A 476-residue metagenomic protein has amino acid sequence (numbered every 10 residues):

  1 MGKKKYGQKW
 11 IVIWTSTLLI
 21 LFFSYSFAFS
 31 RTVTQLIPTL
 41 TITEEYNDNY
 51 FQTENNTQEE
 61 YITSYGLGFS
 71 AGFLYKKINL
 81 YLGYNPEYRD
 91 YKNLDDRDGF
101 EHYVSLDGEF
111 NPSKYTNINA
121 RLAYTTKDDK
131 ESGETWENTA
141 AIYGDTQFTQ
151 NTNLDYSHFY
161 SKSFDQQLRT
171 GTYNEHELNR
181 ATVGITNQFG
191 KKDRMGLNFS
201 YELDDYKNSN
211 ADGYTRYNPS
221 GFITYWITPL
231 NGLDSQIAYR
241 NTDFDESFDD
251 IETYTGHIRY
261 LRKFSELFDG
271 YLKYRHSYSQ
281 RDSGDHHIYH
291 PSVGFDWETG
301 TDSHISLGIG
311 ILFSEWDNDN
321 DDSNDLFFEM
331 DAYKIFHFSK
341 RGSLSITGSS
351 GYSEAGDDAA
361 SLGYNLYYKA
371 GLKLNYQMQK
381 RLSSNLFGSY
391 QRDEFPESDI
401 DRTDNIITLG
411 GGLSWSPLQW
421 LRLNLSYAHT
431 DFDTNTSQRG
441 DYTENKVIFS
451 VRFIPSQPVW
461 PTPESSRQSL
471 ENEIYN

Functional and structural regions predicted by a protein language model:
M1-Q8: N-terminal secretory signal peptides that target proteins for export/translocation
Q8-K9, S16: Generic short amphipathic/hydrophobic targeting helices enriched at N-termini, encompassing Sec-type signal peptides
W14-Y25: Bacterial N-terminal signal peptides
F29-N476: Gram-negative and organellar
